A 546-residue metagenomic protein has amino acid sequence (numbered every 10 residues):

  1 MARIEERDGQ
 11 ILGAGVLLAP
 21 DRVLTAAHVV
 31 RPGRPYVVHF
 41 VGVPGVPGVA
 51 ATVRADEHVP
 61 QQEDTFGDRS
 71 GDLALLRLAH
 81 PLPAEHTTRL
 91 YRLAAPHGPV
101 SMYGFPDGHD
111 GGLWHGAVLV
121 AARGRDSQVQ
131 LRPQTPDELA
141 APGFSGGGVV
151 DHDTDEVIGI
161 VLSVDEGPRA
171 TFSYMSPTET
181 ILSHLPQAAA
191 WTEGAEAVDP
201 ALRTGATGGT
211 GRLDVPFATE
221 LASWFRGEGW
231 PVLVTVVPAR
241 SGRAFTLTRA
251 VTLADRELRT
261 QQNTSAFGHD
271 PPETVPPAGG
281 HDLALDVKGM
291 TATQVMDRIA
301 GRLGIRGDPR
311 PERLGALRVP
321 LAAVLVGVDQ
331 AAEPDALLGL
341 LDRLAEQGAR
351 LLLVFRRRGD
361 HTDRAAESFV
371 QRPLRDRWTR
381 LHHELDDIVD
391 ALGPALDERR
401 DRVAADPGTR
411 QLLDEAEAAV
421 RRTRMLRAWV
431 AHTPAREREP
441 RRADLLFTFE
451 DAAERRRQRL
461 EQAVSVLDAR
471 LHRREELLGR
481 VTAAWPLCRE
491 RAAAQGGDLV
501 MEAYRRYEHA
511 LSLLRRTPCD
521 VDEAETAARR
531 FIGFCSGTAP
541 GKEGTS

Functional and structural regions predicted by a protein language model:
M1-D8, P81-H86, H109-E193: Active-site region of chymotrypsin-like
R3-D8, V16-A19, A26-Q130, D153: Serine endopeptidase catalytic core focused on the charge-relay Asp
G194-A254, D297, R302: Walker A/P-loop-proximal flanking segment of P-loop NTPase domains
T235-P320, E333: Post-nucleotide-binding-loop coupling segment downstream of the phosphate-binding loop, primarily in RecA-like P-loop
D297, G339, R343-H383: Alpha-helical sensor/transducer elements of the RecA-like P-loop NTPase core
E312-L337, L353-G359: Conserved P-loop NTPase "ATPase switch" module shared by AAA+ and STAND
L374-L426, V464-Y507, G541-E543: Amphipathic, heptad-repeat alpha-helical segments
D397-E461, G496-A539: Amphipathic, non-membrane alpha-helical rod segments
